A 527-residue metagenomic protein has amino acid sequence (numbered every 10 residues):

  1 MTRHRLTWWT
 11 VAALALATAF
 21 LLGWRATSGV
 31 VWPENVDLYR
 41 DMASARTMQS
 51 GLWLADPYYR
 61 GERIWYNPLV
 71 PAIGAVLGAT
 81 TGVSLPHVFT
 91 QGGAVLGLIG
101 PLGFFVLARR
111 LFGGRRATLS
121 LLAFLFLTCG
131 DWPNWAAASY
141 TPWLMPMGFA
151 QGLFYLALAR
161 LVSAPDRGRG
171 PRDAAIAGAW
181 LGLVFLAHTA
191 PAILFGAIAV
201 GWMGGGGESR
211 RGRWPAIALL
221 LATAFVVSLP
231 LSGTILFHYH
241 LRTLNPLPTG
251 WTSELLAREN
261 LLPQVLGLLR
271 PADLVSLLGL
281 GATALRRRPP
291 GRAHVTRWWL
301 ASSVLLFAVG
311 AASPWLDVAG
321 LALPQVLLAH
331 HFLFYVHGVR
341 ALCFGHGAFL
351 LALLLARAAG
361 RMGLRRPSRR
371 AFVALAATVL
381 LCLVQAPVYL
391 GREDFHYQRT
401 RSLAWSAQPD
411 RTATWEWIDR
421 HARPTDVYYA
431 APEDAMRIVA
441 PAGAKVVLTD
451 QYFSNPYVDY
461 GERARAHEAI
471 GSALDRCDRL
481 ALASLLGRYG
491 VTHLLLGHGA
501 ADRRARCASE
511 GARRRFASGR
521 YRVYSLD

Functional and structural regions predicted by a protein language model:
M1-W24, A371-T378, D527: Start-transfer (signal-anchor) and selected internal transmembrane alpha helices of multi-pass inner/ER membrane
T7-T10, R116-S120, D173, A216-I217 (+2 more regions): Membrane-interfacial loop-to-transmembrane alpha-helix junctions, especially the N-terminal start
T7-V11, T18-Y155, R160, A164 (+4 more regions): Active-site lumenal/periplasmic loops and adjacent helix-entry segments of GT-C-fold, multi-pass membrane
V30-L38, W132-F149, H240-L268, T296-W299 (+4 more regions): Membrane-helix boundary/interfacial segments in multi-pass membrane proteins
P33, D37, E62, V184-R297 (+1 more regions): Transmembrane catalytic cores of multi-pass membrane glycosyltransferases and polysaccharide-assembly enzymes
L102, G201, L247, G267 (+1 more regions): Extracytoplasmic
L153-I176, M203: Membrane-interface transmembrane helices that cradle and orient dolichyl/undecaprenyl
V200, L221-F225, F349-G391: Signature aromatic-anchored transmembrane alpha helix within multi-pass, membrane-resident enzymes that catalyze glycan
